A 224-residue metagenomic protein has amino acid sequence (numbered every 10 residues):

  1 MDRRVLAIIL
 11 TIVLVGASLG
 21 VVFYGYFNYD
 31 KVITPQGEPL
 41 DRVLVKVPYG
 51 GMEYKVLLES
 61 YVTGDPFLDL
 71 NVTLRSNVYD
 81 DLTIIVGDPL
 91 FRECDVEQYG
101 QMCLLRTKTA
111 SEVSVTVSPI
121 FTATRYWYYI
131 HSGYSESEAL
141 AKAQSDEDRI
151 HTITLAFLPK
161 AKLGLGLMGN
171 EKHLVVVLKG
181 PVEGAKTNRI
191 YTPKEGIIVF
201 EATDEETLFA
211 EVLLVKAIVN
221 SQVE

Functional and structural regions predicted by a protein language model:
M1-I33: Secretory targeting signatures
Y29-V47: Alpha-helical transmembrane signal-anchor/signal-peptide segments
R42-E224: Long, folded non-catalytic interaction modules
